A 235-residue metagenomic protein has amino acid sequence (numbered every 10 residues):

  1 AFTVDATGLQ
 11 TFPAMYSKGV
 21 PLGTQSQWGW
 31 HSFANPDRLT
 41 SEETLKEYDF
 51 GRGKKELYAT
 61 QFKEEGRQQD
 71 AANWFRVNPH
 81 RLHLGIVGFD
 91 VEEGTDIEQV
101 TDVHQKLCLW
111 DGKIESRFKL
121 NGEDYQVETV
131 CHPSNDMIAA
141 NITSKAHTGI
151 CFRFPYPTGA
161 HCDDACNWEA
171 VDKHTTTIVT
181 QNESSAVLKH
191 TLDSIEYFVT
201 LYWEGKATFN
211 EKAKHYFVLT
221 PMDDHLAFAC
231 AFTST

Functional and structural regions predicted by a protein language model:
A1-T235: Aromatic-residue-lined binding/catalytic grooves and analogous aromatic/hydrophobic interfacial grooves in multimeric
